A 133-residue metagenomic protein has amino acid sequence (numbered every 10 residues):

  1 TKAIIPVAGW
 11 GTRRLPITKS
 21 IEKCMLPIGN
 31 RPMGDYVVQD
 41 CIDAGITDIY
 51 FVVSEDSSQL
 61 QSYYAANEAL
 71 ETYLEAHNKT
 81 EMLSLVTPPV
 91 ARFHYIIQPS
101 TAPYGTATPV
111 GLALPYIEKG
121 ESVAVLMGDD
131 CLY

Functional and structural regions predicted by a protein language model:
T1-I5, R13, P27, R31-V125 (+1 more regions): Conserved N-terminal catalytic core of the sugar/cofactor nucleotidyltransferase
W10, D129-D130: Active-site metal-binding loops of divalent metal-dependent hydrolases
L15-I17: Glycine/threonine-rich flexible loop motifs
K19-K23: Short alpha-helical oligomerization interface
